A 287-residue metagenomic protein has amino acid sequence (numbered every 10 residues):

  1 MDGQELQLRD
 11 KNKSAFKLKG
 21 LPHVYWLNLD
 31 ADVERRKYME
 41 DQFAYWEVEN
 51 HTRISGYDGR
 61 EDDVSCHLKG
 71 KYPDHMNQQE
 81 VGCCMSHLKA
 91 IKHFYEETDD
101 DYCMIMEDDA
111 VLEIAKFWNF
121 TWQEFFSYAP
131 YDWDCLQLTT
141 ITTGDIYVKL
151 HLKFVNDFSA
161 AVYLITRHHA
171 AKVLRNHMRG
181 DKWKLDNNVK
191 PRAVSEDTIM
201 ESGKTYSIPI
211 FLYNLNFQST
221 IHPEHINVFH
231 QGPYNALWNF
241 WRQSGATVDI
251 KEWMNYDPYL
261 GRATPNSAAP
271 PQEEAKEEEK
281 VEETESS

Functional and structural regions predicted by a protein language model:
M1-M106, A110-S287: An acidic/histidine-cluster motif and surrounding catalytic segment that typifies divalent-metal-assisted enzyme active
